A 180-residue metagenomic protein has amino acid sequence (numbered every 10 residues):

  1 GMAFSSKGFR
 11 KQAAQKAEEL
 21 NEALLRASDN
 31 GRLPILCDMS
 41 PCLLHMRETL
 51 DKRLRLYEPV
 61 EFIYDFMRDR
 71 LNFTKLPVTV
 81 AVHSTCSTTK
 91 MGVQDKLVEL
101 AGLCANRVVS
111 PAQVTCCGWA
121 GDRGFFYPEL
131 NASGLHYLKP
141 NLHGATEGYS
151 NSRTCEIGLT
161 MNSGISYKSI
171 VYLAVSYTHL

Functional and structural regions predicted by a protein language model:
G1-L180: Iron-sulfur cluster-binding electron-transfer modules in prokaryotic oxidoreductases
